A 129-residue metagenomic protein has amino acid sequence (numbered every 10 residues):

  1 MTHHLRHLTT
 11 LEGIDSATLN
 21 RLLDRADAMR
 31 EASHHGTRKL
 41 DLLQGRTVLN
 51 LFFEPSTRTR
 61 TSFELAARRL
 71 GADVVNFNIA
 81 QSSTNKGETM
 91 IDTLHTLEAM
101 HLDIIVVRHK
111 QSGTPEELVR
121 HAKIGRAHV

Functional and structural regions predicted by a protein language model:
M1-L65: Positively charged, low-complexity intrinsically disordered leader regions
L40-Q44, T96-A99, L118-H121: Solvent-exposed alpha-helices and their adjacent loops that cap or buttress functional pockets in soluble metabolic
T47-H101: Active-site cofactor/substrate anionic-group-binding motifs, chiefly glycine- and Lys/Arg-rich phosphate-binding loops
S62-E64, E117-R120: Short amphipathic alpha-helical segments
L70, H121-K123: Short, structured coil segments at secondary-structure junctions
E98-Q111: A glycine-rich helix N-cap at a beta->alpha junction
S112-E116: Short, glycine/polar-rich helix-capping loops at beta-to-alpha or helix-loop-helix junctions that flank or form
A127-V129: Conserved small/polar residues in nucleotide/adenosyl-binding loops
